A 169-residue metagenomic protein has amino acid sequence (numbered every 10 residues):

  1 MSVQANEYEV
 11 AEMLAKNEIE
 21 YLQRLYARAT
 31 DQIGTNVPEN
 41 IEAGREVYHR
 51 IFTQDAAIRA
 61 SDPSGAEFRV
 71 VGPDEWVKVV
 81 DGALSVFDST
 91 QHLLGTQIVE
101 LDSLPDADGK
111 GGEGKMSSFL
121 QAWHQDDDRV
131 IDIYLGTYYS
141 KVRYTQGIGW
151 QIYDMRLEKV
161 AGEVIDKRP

Functional and structural regions predicted by a protein language model:
M1-R50: Short, low-complexity N-terminal intrinsically disordered segments enriched in polar/charged residues
S2-E9, S85-P169: A beta-strand edge to alpha-helix "cap/lid" segment located at domain peripheries
R28, I58, L157: Active-site micro-motifs of SAM-dependent methyltransferase domains
N36-V37, E67, Q125-R129: A generic structural signal for short coil/turn motifs at secondary-structure boundaries
A43-F119: A solvent-exposed, acidic/Ser-Thr-rich amphipathic alpha-helical stretch
